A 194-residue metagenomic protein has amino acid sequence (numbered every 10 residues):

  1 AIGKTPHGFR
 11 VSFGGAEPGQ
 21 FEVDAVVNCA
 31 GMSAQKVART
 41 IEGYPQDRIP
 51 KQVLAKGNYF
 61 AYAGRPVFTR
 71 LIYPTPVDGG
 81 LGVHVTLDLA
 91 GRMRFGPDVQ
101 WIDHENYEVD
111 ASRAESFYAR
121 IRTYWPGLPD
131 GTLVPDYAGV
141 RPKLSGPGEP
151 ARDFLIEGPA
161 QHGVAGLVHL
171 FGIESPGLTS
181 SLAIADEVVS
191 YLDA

Functional and structural regions predicted by a protein language model:
I2, F13: Conserved catalytic core of two-component histidine kinases
G3, G8, Q20-A25, C29-A165: Active-site substrate-recognition segment that forms the wall of the catalytic cavity or substrate channel
G14-G19: A structured beta-alpha segment of the ubiquitous adenosine-cofactor-binding alpha/beta core
A151-A194: C-terminal lid/capping helical subdomain adjacent to the catalytic/cofactor pocket in oxidative enzymes
